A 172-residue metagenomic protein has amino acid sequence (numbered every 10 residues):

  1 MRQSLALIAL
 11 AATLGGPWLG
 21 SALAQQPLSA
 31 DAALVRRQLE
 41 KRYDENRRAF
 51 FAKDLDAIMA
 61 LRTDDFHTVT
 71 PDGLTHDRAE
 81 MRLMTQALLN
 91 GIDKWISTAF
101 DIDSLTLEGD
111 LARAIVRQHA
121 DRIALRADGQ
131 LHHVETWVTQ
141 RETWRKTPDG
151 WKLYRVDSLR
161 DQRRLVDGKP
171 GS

Functional and structural regions predicted by a protein language model:
M1-S4: Positively charged n-region of N-terminal signal peptides that target proteins for export
L7-P17: Bacterial N-terminal signal peptides
L19-D64, E80, K169-G171: Short, low-complexity N-terminal intrinsically disordered segments enriched in polar/charged residues
Q25, L83-Q130, S172: Surface-exposed, charged secondary-structure patches
R37, L55-E108: A solvent-exposed, acidic/Ser-Thr-rich amphipathic alpha-helical stretch
R62, D72, V116-A120, E142 (+1 more regions): A mature extracytoplasmic/lumenal domain signature
H132-V134: Replace "Gram-negative outer membrane beta-barrel proteins" with "bacterial and organellar outer membrane beta-barrel
T136-P170: Short beta-strand edge/turn micro-motifs at domain boundaries
